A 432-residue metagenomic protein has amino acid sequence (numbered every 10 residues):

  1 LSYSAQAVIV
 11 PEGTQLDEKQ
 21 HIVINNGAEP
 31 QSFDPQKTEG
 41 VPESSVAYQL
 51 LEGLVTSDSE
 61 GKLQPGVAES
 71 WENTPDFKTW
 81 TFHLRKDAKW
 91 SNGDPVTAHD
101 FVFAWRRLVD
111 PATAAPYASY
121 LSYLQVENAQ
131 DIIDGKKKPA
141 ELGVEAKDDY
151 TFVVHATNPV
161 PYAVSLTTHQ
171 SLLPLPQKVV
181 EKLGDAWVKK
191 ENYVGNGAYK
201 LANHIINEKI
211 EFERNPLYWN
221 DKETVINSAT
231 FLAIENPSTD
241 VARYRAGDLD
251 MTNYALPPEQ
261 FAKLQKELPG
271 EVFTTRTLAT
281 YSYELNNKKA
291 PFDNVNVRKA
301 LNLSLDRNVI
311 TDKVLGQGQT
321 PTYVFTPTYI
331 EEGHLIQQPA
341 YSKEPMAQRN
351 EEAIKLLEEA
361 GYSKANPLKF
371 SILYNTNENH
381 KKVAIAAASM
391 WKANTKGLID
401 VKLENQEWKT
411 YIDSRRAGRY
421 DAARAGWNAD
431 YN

Functional and structural regions predicted by a protein language model:
V8-I9, A28-S44, V67-A68, D94 (+2 more regions): A structural "hinge/loop" feature
N25-P75, V194: N-terminal lobe/hinge region of extracytoplasmic solute-binding protein
K62, V126, Q130, G135-K138 (+3 more regions): Gly/Pro-rich hinge or "lid" segments in bacterial periplasmic/extracellular proteins
E69-Y120, V153, R243, P291: Aromatic- and charge-enriched surface segment that lines or borders ligand/interaction sites
T97-A104, D149-H155, G197-A198, I226-S228 (+5 more regions): Alpha-helical secondary-structure segments
W187, P216-K263: Ligand-site clamp/hinge motif
Q319-E359, N377-K382: Structural transition elements
N350, I354-A429: Ligand/substrate-recognition segments at binding pockets and active sites
